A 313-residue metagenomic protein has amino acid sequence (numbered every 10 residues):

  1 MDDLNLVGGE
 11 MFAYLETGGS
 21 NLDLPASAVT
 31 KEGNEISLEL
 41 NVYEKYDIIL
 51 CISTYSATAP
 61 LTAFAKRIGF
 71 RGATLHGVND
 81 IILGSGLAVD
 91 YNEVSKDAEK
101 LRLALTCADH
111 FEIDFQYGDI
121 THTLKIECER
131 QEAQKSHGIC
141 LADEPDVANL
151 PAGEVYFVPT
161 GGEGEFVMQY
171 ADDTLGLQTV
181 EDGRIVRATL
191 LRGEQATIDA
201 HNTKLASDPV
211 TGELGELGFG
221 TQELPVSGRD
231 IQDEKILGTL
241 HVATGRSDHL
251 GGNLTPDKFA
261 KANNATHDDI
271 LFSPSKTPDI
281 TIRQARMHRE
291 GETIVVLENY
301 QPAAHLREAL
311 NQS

Functional and structural regions predicted by a protein language model:
M1-E165, Y170-D173, E181, R187 (+1 more regions): Active-site bordering "gate/hinge" segments that shape substrate access to catalytic or cofactor-binding pockets
M1-L4, F111, R229-D230, L237-S313: Charged, compositionally biased interaction regions
G77-D80, K100-L103, L141-D143, Q195 (+4 more regions): Short, surface-exposed, polar/charged, turn-prone segments marking secondary-structure boundaries
C107, I120, T160, T211 (+2 more regions): A short, structural micro-pattern
G118-I120, L191-A196, A206-P209, P256-A265 (+1 more regions): Intrinsically disordered, low-complexity coil segments
R187-N253: Dual-mode signal for accessory low-complexity, basic/Gly-rich regions
